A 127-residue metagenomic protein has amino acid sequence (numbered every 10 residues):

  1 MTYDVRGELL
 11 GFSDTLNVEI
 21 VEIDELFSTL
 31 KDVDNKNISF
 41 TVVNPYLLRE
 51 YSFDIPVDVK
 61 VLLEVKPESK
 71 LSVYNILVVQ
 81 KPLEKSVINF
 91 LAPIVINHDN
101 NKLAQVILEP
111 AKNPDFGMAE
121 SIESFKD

Functional and structural regions predicted by a protein language model:
M1-E50, E68-D127: Long, compositionally biased stretches
E50-D58, L62: Short beta-strand-centered segments at strand-helix junctions
E64-K66: A short glycine-leucine-enriched loop at secondary-structure breakpoints that most characteristically corresponds
